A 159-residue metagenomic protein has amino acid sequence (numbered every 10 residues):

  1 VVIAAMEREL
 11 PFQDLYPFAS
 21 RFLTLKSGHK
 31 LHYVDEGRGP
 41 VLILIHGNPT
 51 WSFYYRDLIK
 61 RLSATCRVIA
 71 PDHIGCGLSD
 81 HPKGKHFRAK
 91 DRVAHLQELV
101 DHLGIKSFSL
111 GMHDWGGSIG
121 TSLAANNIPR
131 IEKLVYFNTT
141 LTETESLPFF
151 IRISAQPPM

Functional and structural regions predicted by a protein language model:
V1-A5: Short, Lys/Arg-enriched N-terminal segments with co-localized hydrophobic residues within the first ~10-30 amino acids
M6-F18, H29-V34, V41, P49 (+4 more regions): Flexible "cap/lid" subdomain of the alpha/beta-hydrolase fold that forms the substrate-access gate
R21-K26: Short acidic-hydrophobic surface loop/beta-edge motif
D35-G37, L62-S63: Alpha-helix C-terminal capping segments
R56-R61: Typically the conserved alpha-helix immediately C-terminal to a functionally engaged Cys/Sec in thioredoxin-like
L62-D72: Active-site machinery of serine-nucleophile hydrolases
